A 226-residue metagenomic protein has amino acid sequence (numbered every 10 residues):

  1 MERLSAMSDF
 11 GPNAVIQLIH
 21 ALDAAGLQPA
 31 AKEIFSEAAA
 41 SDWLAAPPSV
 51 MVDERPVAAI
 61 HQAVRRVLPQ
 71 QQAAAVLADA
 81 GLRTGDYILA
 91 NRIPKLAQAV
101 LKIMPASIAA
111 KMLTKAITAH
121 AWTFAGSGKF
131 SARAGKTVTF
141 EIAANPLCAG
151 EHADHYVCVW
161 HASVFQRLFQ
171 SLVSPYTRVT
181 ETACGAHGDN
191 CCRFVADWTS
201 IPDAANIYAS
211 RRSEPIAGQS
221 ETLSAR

Functional and structural regions predicted by a protein language model:
M1-T137, P146-Y156, G185-C191, T199-R226: N-terminal accessory segment detector
Q28, S174-Y176: Surface-exposed helix-capping loop/turn segments at secondary-structure junctions
T137-T139, Y176: A residue-level signal for beta-strand positions that form part of recognition/binding surfaces within mature
I142-A143, V164: Non-catalytic recognition/regulatory regions in large multidomain proteins
V159-S174: Active-site helix/loop of acyl-thioester processing domains in fatty-acid/polyketide metabolism, spanning hotdog-fold
Y176-G185: Long, charged, glycine-rich C-terminal linkers/tails
